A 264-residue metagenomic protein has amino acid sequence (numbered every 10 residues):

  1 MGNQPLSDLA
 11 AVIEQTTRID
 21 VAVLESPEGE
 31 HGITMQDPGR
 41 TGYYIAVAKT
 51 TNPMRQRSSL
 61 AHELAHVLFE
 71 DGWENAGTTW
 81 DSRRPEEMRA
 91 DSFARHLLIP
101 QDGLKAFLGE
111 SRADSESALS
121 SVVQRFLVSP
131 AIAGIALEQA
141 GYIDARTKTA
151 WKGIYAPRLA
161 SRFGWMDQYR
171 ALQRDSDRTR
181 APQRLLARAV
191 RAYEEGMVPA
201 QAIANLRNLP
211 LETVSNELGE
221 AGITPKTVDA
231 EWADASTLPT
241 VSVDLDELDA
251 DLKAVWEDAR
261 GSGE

Functional and structural regions predicted by a protein language model:
M1-E264: Active-site hotspot residues in diverse enzymes, especially metal/ion-binding acidic/histidine motifs
